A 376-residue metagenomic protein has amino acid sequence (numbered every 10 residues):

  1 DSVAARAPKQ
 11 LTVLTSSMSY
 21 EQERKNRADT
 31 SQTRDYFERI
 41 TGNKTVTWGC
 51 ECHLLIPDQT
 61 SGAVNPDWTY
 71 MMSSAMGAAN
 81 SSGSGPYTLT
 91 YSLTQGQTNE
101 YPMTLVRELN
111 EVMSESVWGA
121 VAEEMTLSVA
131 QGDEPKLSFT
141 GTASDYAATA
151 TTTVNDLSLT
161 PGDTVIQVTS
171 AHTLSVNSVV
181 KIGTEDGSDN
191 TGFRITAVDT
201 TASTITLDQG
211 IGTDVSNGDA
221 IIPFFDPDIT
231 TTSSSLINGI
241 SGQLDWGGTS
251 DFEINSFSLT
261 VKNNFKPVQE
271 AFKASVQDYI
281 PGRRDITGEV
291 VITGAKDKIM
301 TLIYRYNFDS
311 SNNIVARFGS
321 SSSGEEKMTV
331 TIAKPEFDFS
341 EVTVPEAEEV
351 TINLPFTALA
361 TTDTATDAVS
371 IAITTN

Functional and structural regions predicted by a protein language model:
D1-N376: Signature of extracytoplasmic/envelope-associated structural regions
